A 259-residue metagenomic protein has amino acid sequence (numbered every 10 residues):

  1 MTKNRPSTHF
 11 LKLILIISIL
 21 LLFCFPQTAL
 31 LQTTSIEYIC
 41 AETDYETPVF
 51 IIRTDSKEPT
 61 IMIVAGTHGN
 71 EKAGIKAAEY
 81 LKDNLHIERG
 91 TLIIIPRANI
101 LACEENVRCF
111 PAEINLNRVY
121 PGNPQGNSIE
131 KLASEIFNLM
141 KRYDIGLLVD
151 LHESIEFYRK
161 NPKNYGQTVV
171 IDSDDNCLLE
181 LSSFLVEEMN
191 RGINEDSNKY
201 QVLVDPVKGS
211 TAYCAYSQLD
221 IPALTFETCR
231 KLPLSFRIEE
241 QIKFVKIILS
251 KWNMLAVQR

Functional and structural regions predicted by a protein language model:
K3-I14: Bacterial N-terminal signal peptides that target proteins for export
F10-K12, Q27-R259: Structured catalytic-domain cores with a bias toward divalent-metal coordination
I14-F23: Bacterial N-terminal signal peptides
